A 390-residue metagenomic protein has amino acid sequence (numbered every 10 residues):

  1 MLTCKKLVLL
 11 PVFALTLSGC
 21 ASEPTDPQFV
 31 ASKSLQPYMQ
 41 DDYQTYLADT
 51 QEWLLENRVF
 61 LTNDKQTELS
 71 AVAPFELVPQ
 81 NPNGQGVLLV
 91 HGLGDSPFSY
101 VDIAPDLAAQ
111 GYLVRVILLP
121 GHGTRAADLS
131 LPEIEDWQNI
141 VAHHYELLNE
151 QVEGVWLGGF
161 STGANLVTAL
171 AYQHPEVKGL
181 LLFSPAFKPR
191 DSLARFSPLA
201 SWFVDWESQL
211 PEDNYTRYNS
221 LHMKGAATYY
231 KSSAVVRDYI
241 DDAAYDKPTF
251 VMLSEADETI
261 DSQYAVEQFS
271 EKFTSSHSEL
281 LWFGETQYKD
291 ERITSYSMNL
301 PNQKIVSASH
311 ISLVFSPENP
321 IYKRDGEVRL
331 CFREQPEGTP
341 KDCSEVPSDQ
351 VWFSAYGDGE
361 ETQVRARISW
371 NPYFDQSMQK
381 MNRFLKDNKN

Functional and structural regions predicted by a protein language model:
S18-G19: C-terminal motif of bacterial Sec signal peptides marking the signal peptidase cleavage site
S34-P82: N-terminal cap/lid segment of alpha/beta-hydrolase-fold proteins
L69-H122: Short, surface-exposed "cap/lid" segments of acyl-processing enzymes
E76-N81, L221-T362, A366-K386: Serine-hydrolase catalytic core
T124-Q151, W156: Catalytic nucleophile-loop/oxyanion-hole region of alpha/beta-hydrolase and closely related hydrolase-like folds
G158-G163, V167: Gly/Ala-rich beta-loop-alpha elbow adjacent to hydrolase catalytic centers
L181-S192: Active-site nucleophile loop of the alpha/beta-hydrolase fold
